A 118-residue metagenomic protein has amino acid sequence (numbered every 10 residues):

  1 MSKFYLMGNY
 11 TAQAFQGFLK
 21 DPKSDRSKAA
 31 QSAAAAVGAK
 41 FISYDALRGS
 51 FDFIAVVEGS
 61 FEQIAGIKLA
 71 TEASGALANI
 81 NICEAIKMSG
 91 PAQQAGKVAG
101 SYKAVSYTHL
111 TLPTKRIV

Functional and structural regions predicted by a protein language model:
K3-K20: Short glycine-/aliphatic-rich beta-strand segments at the starts of folded cytosolic domains
F4-N9, D45-K68: Short, well-ordered beta-strand segments in beta-rich or mixed alpha/beta enzyme and ligand-binding folds
Q16-F41, Y102-K103: Short amphipathic alpha-helical segments
G38-D45, I80-N81: A short linear hydrophobic-aromatic micro-motif
G59-S89: An amphipathic, aromatic/His-enriched active-site/gating alpha helix that lines ligand/cofactor pockets
P91-Y107: Short, low-order "capping/linker" segments at domain edges
T108-T114: Conserved small/polar residues in nucleotide/adenosyl-binding loops
